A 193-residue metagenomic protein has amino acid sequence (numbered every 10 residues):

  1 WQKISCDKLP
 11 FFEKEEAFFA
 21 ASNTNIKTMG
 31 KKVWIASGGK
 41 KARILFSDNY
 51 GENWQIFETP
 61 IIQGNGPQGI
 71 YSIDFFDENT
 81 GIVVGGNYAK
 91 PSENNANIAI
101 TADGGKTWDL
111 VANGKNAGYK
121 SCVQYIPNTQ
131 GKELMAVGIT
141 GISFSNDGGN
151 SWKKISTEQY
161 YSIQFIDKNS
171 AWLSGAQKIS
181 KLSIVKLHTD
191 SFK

Functional and structural regions predicted by a protein language model:
W1-F12, L45-Q63, Y88, S92-K115 (+3 more regions): Asp-box/BNR beta-propeller loop motif
W1-L45: Solenoidal tandem-repeat scaffolds enriched in leucines and small polar residues
F11-A20, Q63-Q68, N116-K120: Short glycine-/Asp-/Thr-/Trp-enriched loop segments that recur within the blades of beta-propeller repeat domains
A21-N23, Q68-I70, E78, K120 (+2 more regions): Conserved positions at the start
K32-W34, N79-V83, Q130-M135, S170-W172: Entry beta-strands of beta-propeller and related beta-repeat scaffolds
A36-G39, V84-N87, V137-G138, G175-A176: Recurrent small/Gly-Pro-centered beta-turn motifs in extracellular repeat architectures
G86, A112-S143: Loop/turn-rich, solvent-exposed surfaces of beta-rich toroidal or solenoidal domains
